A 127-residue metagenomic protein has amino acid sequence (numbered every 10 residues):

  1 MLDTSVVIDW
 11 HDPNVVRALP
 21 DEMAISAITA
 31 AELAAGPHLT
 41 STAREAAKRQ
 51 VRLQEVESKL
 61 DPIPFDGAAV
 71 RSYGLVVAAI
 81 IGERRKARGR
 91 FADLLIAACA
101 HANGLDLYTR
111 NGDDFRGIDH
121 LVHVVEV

Functional and structural regions predicted by a protein language model:
M1-Q54: Short, well-structured N-terminal submotif of metal-dependent ribonuclease cores
V6-V7, A69, L95-I96, D113-D114: Alpha-helix capping/helix-boundary segments
D9-H11, G36, Y73-V76, I118: Residues that scaffold the ATP/ADP-binding catalytic core of kinase and kinase-like folds
S41-R44, I80-I81, V125-V127: Short, hinge-like loop/turn segments at secondary-structure boundaries
D61-D106: Active-site neighborhoods of divalent-metal-dependent phosphate/nucleic-acid chemistry enzymes
A97-V127: Acidic, PIN/NYN-like endoribonuclease modules and their adjacent C-terminal/linker elements
